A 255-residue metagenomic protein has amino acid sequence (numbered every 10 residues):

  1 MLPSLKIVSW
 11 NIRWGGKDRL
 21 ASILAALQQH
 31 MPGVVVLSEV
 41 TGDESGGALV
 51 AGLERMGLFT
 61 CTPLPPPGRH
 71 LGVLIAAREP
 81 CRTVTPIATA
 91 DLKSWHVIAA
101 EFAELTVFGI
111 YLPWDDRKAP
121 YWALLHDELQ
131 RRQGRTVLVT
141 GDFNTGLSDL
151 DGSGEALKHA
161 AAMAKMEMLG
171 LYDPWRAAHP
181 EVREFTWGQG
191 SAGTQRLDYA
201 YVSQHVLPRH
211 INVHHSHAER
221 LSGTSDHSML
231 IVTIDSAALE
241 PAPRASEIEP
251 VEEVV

Functional and structural regions predicted by a protein language model:
M1-G52, H70, P241-V255: N-terminal, active-site-proximal structural segment of metallo-dependent hydrolase catalytic domains
I7-N11, I23-G46, V107, E128-G152 (+3 more regions): Active-site beta-strand/loop signature of hydrolases that rely on acidic residues for catalysis
N11-R13, V40-T41, R82, Y111-P113 (+3 more regions): Catalytic metal-binding/acid-base residues of hydrolase active sites
V40-W114: Structured beta-strand-rich core segments of catalytic domains in phosphoester-bond hydrolases
A51, M56-G57, Y121-L207, A245-V255: Metal-dependent phosphoesterases centered on the DNase I-like endonuclease/exonuclease/phosphatase
R55-P63, P80-A90, G170-A177, P208-R220: Short secondary-structure junctions
G68-T83, F102, G190-H210, I234-D235: Conserved beta strand-loop-helix elements of the APE1-like EEP
S216-V255: Surface polyanion/phosphate-binding segment centered on an Asp-His-Pro turn
